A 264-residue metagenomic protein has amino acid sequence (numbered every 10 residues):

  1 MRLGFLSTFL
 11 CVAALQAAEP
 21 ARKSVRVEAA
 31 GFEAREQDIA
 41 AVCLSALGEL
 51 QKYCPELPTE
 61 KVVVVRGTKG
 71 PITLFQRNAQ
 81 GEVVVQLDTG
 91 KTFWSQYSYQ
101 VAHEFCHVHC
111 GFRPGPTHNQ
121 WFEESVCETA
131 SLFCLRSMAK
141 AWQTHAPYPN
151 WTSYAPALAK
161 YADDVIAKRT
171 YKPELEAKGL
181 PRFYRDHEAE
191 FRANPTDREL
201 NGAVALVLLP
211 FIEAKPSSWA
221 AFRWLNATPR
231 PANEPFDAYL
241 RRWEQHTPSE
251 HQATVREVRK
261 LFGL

Functional and structural regions predicted by a protein language model:
M1-G4: Positively charged n-region of N-terminal signal peptides that target proteins for export
T8-A17: Hydrophobic h-region of N-terminal signal peptides that target proteins for export in Gram-negative bacteria
E19, T170-L264: Pan-zinc metallopeptidase signature
A21-T92, G263-L264: Auxiliary, metal-adjacent structural segments of Zn-dependent hydrolase domains
P55-R66, G111-Q120, M138-W151, W219-L225: Surface-exposed patches in mature extracellular/periplasmic domains of secreted proteins
V84-V101, F112-N119: Short pre-active-site segment immediately N-terminal to the catalytic Zn-binding motif
Y99-G115, E124, E128, L132: Active-site recognition of the HExxH zinc-binding catalytic motif
Q120-R169: Post-HExxH zinc-binding segment in Zn-dependent metallohydrolases
